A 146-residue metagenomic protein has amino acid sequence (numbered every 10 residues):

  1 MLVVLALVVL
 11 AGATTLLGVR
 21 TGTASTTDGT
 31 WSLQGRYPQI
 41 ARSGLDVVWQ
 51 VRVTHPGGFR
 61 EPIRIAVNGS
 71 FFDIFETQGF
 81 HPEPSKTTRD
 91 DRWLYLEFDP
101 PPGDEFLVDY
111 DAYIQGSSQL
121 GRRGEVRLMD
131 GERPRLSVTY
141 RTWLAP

Functional and structural regions predicted by a protein language model:
M1-D28: A eukaryote-biased signal for short, well-structured alpha-helical docking elements
G29-V67: Short extracytoplasmic
S43-D46, R89-D91, P101-E105: Solvent-exposed, conformationally flexible loop/turn segments
R52-H55, A112, L128: Hydrophobic beta-strand positions in extracellular immunoglobulin-like domains
G69-P82, R133-R135: Short aromatic-acidic-glycine turn motif
P102-Q119: Low-complexity, intrinsically disordered segments enriched in Ser/Thr together with acidic residues
S118-V138: Serine/threonine-enriched low-complexity regions used as flexible
R141-P146: Short beta-strand edge segments in extracellular beta-sheet folds
